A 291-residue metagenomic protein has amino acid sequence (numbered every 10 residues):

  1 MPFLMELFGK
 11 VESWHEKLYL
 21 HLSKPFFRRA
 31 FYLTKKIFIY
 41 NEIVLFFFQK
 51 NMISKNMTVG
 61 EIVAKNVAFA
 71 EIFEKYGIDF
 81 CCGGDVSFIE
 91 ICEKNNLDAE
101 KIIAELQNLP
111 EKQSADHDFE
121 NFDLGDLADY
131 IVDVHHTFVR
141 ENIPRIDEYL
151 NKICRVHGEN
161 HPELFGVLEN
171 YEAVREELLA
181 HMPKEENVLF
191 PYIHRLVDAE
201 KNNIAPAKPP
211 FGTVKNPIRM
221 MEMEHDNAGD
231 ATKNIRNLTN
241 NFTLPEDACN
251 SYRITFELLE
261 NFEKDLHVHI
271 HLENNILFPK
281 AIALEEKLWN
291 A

Functional and structural regions predicted by a protein language model:
M1-K10: Extreme N-terminal basic, low-complexity initiation segments that serve as generic localization/processing leaders
L4, L20-L22, F27-R28, Y32-L33: Short hydrophobic targeting helices and cationic amphipathic motifs that mediate membrane/organellar targeting
K10, F31-L33, F38: Juxtamembrane/membrane-water interface recognition
K10, K24-P25, M221, T232: General helical secondary-structure elements
K17, K35-I37, I43, K50: Polybasic, lysine-rich low-complexity intrinsically disordered segments
V44-A291: Small-residue-biased structural context
